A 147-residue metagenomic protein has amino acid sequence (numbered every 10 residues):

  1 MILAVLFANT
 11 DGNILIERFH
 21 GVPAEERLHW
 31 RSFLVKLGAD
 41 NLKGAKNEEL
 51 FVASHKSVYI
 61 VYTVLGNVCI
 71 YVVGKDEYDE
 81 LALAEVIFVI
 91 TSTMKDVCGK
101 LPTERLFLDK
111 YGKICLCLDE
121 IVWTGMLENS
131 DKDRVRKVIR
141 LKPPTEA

Functional and structural regions predicted by a protein language model:
M1-A147: Acidic, low-complexity cytosolic segments
